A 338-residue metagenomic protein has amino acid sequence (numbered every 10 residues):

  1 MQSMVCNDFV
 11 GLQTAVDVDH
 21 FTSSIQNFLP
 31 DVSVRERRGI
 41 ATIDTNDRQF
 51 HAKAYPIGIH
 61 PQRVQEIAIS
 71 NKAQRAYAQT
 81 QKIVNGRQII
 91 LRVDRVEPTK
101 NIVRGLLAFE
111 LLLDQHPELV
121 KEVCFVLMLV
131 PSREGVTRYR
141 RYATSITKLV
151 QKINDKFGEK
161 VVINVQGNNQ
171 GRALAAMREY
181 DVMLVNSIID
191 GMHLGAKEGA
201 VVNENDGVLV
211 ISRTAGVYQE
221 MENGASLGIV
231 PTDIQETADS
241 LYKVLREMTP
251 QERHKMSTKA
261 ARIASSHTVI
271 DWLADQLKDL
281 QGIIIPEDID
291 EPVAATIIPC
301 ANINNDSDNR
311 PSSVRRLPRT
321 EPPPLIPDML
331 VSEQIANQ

Functional and structural regions predicted by a protein language model:
M1-N337: Catalytic cores of carbohydrate-active enzymes across secretory and cytosolic contexts
